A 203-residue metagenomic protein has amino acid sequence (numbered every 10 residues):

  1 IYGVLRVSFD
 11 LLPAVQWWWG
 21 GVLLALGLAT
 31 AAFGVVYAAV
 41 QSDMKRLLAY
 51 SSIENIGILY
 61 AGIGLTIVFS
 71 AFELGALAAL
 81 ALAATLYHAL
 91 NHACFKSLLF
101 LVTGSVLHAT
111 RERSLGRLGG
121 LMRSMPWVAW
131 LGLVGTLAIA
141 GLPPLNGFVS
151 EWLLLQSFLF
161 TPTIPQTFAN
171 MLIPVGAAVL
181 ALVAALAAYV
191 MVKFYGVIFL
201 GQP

Functional and structural regions predicted by a protein language model:
I1-P203: Hydrophobic transmembrane alpha-helices and their helix-loop junctions in integral membrane proteins
